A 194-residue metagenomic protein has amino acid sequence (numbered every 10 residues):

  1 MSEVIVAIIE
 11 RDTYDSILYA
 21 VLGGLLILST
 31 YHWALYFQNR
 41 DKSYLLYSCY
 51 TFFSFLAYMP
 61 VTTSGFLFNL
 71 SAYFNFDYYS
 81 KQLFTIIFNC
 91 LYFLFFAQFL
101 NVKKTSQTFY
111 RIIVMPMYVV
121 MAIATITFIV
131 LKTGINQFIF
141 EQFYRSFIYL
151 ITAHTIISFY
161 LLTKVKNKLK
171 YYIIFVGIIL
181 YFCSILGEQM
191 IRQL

Functional and structural regions predicted by a protein language model:
M1-S2, V6: Extracytoplasmic
I8-M121, I139-Y149: Individual alpha-helical transmembrane segments in multi-pass integral membrane proteins
D15, G23-G24, G65, G134 (+3 more regions): Residue-identity detector for glycine
F37, N69, L100-K104, T133-G134 (+2 more regions): Membrane-interfacial segments
P60, V119-L131, F147-L194: Hydrophobic transmembrane alpha-helices
